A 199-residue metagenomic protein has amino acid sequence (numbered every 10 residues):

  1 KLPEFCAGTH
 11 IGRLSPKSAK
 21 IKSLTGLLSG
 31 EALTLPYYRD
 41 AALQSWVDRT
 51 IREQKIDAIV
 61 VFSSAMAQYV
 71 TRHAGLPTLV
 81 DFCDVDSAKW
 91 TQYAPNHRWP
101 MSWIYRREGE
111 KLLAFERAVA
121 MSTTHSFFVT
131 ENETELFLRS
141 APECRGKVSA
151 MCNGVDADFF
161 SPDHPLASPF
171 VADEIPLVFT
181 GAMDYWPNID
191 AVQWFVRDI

Functional and structural regions predicted by a protein language model:
K1, A67-R72, L113-K147: A short, active-site helix/loop in glycosyltransferases that binds the activated sugar's phosphate group
K1-R49, E53: A conserved catalytic-core segment of Leloir-type glycosyltransferases
C6, I56, S122-T124: Short, well-ordered alpha-helix to beta-strand connector turns
P16-Y37, T78-R117, E135, D163 (+1 more regions): Acceptor-binding helix/loop patch of EC 2.4 sugar-transfer enzymes, predominantly nucleotide-sugar-dependent
V47-A67, L76-L79: Short N-terminal targeting/anchoring amphipathic segment
V61-S63, F128-T130, N153: Replace "coordinates the UDP/GDP/TDP-sugar" with "coordinates nucleotide-activated sugar donors
M121, R139, R145-I199: Conserved catalytic-core segment of nucleotide-activated headgroup transferases in glycan assembly
